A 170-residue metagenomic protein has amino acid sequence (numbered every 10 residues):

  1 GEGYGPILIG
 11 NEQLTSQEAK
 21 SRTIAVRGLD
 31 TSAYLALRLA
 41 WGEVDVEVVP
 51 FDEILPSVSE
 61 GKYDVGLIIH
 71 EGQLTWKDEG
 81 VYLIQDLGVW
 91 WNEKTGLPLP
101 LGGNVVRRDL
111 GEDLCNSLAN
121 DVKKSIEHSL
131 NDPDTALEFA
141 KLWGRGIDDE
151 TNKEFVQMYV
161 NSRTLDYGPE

Functional and structural regions predicted by a protein language model:
G1, E43-V46, G80-D86: Active-site regions of enzymes building and remodeling cell-envelope glycoconjugates
E2-S16, L39, W91-D109: Hydrophobic/proline-rich hinge and linker segments of small-molecule sensing/allosteric domains, predominantly
G3-D64, E71: Bilobed "Venus flytrap"/periplasmic-binding protein-like clamshell domains and structurally analogous long
T31, D134-T135, E154: A generic alpha-helix surface/boundary motif
S32, D113, I147: Conserved active-site and cofactor/substrate-binding residues in soluble primary-metabolism enzymes
G42, K123, V160-T164: A broad detector of the eukaryotic-type serine/threonine protein kinase catalytic domain
F51-A140: Pocket-lining segment of extracytoplasmic ligand-binding domains
E138-E170: An extracytoplasmic/periplasmic, membrane-proximal ligand-sensing/linker region
